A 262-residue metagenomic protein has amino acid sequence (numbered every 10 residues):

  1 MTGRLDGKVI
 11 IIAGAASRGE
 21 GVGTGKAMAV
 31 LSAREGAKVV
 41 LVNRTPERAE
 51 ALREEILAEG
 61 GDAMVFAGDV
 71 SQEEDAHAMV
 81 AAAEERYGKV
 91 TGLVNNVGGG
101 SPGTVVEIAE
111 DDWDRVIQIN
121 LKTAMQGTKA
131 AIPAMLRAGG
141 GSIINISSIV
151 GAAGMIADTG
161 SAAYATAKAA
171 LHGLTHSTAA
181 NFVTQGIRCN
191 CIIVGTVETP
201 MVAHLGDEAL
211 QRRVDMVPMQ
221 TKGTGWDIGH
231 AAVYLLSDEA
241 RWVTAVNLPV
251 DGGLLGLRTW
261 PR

Functional and structural regions predicted by a protein language model:
G3-V40: Canonical Rossmann dinucleotide-binding motif of NAD(H)/NADP(H)-dependent dehydrogenases/reductases, specifically
R18, I144-A170, T175-T184: Catalytic loop of short-chain dehydrogenase/reductase
P46-E47, A67-M79, E110, W226-D227: The beta1-alpha1 cofactor-binding region of Rossmann-like NAD(H)/NADP(H)-dependent oxidoreductases
T104-V105, D112-I117, R213: Substrate-binding pocket helix/loop in short-chain dehydrogenase/reductase
A153, V233, T244-R262: Short C-terminal tail/terminal secondary-structure segment of NAD(P)H-dependent dehydrogenase/reductase domains
H172, C191, R212-V243, V250-G252: C-terminal helical subdomain
V183, R188, V243-A245: Short, small/polar-rich loop/turn modules that mediate ligand/substrate recognition or access, typified
